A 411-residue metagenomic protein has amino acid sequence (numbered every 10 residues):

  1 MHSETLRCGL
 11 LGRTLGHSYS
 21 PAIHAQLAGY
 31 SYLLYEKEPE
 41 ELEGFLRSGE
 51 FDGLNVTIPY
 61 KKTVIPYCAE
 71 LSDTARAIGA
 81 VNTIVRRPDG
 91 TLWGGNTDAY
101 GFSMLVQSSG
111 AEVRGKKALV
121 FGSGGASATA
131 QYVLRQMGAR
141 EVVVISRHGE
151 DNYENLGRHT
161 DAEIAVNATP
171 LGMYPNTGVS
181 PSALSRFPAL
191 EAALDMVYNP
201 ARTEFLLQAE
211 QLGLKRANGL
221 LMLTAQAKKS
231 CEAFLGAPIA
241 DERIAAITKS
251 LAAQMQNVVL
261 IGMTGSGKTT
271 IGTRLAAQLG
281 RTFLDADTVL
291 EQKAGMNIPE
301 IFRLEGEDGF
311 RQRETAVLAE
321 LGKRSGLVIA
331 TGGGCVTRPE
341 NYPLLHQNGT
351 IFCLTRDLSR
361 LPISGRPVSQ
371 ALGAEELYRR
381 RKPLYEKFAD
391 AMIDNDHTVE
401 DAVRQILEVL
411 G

Functional and structural regions predicted by a protein language model:
H2-S109, P200-R202, L206, L212-K215 (+1 more regions): Phosphate/diphosphate ligand-binding glycine-rich loop within oxidoreductases
G12, N96-A99, V106, A111 (+3 more regions): Glycine-rich adenosine-cofactor-binding loop
Q136-Y153, D287-A294: NAD(P)-binding Rossmann-fold cofactor-contacting core
D151-A217, C335-N341: Rossmann-like adenosine-cofactor binding region
V197-Q256, N395: Adenosine-phosphate binding glycine-rich loop
A245-A253, R274, Q278, T350 (+2 more regions): NTP-dependent small-molecule kinase module
T288-H346: ATP-dependent small-molecule kinase phosphotransfer cores that center on conserved nucleotide phosphate-binding segments
Q347-L384, A391: A glycine- and Lys/Arg-enriched "phosphate-lid" helix/loop adjacent to the NTP-binding pocket of small-molecule kinases
